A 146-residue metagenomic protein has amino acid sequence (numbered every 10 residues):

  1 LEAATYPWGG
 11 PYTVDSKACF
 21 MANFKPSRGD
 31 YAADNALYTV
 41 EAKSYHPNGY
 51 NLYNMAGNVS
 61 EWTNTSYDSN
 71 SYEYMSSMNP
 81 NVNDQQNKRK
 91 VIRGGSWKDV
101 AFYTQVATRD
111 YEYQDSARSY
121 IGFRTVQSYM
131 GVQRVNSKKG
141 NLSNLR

Functional and structural regions predicted by a protein language model:
L1-T108, R134-R146: Functional-site microenvironments in short loops/helix caps that host divalent-cation chemistry
D99-V100, Y111-I121: Repeated polar recognition positions within modular binding domains
Q105-T108, E112, F123-T125: Extended, hydrophobic interaction surfaces within ordered domains
S119-V135: Short, structured beta-strand segments at or near domain termini in extracellular proteins/domains
